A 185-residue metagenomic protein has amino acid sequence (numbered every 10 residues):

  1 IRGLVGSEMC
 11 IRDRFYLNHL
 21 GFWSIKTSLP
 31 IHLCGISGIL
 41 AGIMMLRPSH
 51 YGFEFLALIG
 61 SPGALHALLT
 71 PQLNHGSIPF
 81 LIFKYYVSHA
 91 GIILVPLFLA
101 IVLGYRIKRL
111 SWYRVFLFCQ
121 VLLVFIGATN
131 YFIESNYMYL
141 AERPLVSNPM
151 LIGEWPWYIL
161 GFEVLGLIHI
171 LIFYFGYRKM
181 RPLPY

Functional and structural regions predicted by a protein language model:
I1-G6, C10-I11: Single conserved hydrophobic/aromatic residue that forms the stacking wall/gate of nucleotide- or nucleobase-binding
N18-T27, L46-Y51, P71-F83: Membrane-interface helix caps and helix-loop-helix hairpins in membrane proteins
S28-H32, F53-S61: Cytoplasmic-side transmembrane-helix entry/capping segments in multi-pass membrane proteins
C34-R47, A90-V102, Y158-Y177: Hydrophobic cores of alpha-helical transmembrane segments in multi-pass inner/ER membrane proteins, independent
L46-G52, L103-Y113, L183: Membrane-interface helix-boundary motifs at transmembrane edges
L69-C119: A contiguous pocket-lining binding segment that forms or flanks enzyme active sites
Y105-I107, I172-Y185: Membrane-interface capping segments at transmembrane-helix boundaries
L110, R114-C119, Y131-I170: Membrane-interface transmembrane-helix boundary segments in multi-pass integral membrane proteins
